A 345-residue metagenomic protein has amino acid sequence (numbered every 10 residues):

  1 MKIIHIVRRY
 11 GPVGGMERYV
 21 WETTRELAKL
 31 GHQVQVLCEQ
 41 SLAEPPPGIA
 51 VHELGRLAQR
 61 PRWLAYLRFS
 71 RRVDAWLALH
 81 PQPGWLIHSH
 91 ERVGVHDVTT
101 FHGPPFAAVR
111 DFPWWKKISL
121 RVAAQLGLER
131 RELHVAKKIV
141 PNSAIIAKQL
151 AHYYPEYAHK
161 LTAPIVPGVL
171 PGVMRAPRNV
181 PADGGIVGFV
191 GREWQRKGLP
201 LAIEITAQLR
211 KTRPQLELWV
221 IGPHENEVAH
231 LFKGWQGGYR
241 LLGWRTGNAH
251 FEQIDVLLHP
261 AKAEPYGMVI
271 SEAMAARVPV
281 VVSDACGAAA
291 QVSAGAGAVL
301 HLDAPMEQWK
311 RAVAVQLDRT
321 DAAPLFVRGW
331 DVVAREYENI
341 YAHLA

Functional and structural regions predicted by a protein language model:
R18-E22, G185, F189-Q208, L218: A conserved mid-protein helix/loop that constitutes part of the nucleotide-sugar donor-binding site
S119-V122, L126-A176: Donor nucleotide-sugar binding/catalytic pocket of nucleotide-sugar-dependent glycosyltransferases
A229-R245: Nucleotide-activated donor-binding/catalytic signature segment of Leloir-type glycosyltransferases, i.e., the conserved
W244, A289-V315: Change "using UDP/GDP/dTDP sugars" to "using nucleotide sugars
N248, Y266, S271-A275, A289-A290: Short alpha-helical segment that forms part of, or immediately flanks, the ligand-binding pocket in carbohydrate-active
K262: Aromatic "clamp/platform" in nucleotide-sugar-dependent glycosyltransferases that forms part of the donor/acceptor
P279-V282: Short hydrophobic beta-strand element within catalytic cores of glycosyltransferases and related nucleotide-activated
A304, D318-A345: A charged, aromatic-enriched C-terminal amphipathic alpha-helix characteristic of glycosyltransferases across folds
